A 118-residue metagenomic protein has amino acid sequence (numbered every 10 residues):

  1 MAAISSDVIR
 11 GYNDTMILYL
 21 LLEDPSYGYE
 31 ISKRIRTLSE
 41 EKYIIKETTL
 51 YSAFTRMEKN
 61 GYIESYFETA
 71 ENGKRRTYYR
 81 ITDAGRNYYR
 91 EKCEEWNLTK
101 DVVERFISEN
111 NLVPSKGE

Functional and structural regions predicted by a protein language model:
M1-S6: Short, Lys/Arg-enriched N-terminal segment that forms or immediately precedes the first helix of a structured domain
D7-T49: N-terminal helix-turn-helix DNA-binding core of bacterial DNA-binding proteins
Y19, K33, S52, R90 (+1 more regions): A cross-family signal for key residues in well-ordered alpha-helices that form functional helical elements
L50-M57: Basic amphipathic alpha-helical segments that dock to polyanions
E58-R75, R80: Beta-hairpin "wing" of winged helix-turn-helix
R75-C93: Basic, amphipathic "hinge/linker" alpha-helix immediately C-terminal to the N-terminal HTH DNA-binding motif
N87-E118: Amphipathic alpha-helical dimerization/coiled-coil segments that flank or bridge DNA-binding/regulatory modules
